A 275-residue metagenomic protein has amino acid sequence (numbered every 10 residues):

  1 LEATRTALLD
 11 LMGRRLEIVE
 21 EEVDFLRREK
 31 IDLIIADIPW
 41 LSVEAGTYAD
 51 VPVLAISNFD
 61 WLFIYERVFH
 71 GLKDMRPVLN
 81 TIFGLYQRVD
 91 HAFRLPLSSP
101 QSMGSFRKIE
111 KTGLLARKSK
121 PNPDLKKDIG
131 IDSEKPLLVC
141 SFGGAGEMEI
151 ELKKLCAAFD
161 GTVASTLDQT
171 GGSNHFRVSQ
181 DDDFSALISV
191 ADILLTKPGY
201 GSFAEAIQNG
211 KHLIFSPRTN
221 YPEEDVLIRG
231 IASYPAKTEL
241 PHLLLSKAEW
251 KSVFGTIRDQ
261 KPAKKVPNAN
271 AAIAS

Functional and structural regions predicted by a protein language model:
L1-K30, S252, T256: Phosphate/nucleotide-donor binding subsite
E17-F83: Conserved nucleotide-sugar donor-interacting segment of glycosyltransferase catalytic cores, predominantly GT-B
R28-K30, R88, S189-V190: Alpha-helix C-terminal capping/helix-to-coil transition sites in glycosyltransferase folds
L33-I38, A55, D181-V226: A donor-sugar binding/catalytic signature common to diverse glycosyltransferases and related nucleotide-sugar
I64-G146: A nucleotide-sugar donor-handling region in carbohydrate enzymes
R117-I193: Donor-nucleotide binding loops and adjacent catalytic segments primarily of GT-B fold Leloir glycosyltransferases
S202-S252, R258: Catalytic binding pocket for nucleotide-activated donors in carbohydrate/polymer assembly enzymes
K251-S275: C-terminal amphipathic helix plus adjacent low-complexity, charged tail appended to glycosyltransferase catalytic
